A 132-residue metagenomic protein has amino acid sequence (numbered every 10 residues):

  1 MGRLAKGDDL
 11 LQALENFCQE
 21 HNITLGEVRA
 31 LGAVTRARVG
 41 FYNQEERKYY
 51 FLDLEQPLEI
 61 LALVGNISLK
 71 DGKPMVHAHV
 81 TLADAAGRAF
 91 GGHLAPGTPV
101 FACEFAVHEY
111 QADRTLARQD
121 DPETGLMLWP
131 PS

Functional and structural regions predicted by a protein language model:
M1-V76, T81-S132: N-terminal intrinsically disordered, cationic/polar leader segments that include organellar targeting peptides
